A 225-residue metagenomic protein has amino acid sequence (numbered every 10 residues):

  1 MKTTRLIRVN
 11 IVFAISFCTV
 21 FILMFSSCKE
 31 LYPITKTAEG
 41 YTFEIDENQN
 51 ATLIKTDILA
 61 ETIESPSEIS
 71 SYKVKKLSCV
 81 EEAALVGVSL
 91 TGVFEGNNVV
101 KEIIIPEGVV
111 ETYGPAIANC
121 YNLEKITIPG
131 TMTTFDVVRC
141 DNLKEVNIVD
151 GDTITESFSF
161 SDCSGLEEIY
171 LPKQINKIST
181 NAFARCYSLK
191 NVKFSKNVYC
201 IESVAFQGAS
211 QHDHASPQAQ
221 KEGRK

Functional and structural regions predicted by a protein language model:
K2-I15: Bacterial N-terminal signal peptides that target proteins for export
V20-G40: Bacterial Sec-dependent N-terminal signal peptides
A38-G40, D46-Q49, D57-V88, N97-E111 (+5 more regions): Structural signature of tandem-repeat unit edges
G92-E95, I117, F135-V137, S159-F160: Leucine-rich repeat
